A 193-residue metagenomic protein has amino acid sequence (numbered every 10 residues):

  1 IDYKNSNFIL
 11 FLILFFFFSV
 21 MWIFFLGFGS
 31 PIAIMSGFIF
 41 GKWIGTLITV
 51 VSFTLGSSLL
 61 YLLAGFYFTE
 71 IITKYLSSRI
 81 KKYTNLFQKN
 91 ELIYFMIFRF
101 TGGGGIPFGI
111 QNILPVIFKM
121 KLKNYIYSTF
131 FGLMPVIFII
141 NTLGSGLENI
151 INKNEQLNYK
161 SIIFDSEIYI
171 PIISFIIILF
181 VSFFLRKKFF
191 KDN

Functional and structural regions predicted by a protein language model:
I1-F17, T54-I113, I117-N124, L147-I162 (+1 more regions): Membrane-interfacial helix-loop-helix
F16-I44, G104-N112, L133-I139: Transmembrane helix boundary and interhelical junction motifs in multipass membrane proteins
F18-W22, I48-T49, I97-T101, I170-P171: Alpha-helical transmembrane segments of multi-pass integral membrane proteins
W22, G56, L60, P135-V136 (+2 more regions): Alpha-helical transmembrane segments of multipass membrane proteins
A33-L55, V116-Y127: Interfacial segments of multi-pass membrane proteins
W43-V51, Y61-F66, T142-L143: Juxtamembrane membrane-interface segments at transmembrane alpha-helix termini
S52-G56, F131-P135, G144: Transmembrane alpha-helical core residues of multi-pass small-molecule transporters, especially secondary transporters
F164-I178: Small-residue-rich transmembrane alpha-helices that serve as helix-helix interface/gating elements in multipass
